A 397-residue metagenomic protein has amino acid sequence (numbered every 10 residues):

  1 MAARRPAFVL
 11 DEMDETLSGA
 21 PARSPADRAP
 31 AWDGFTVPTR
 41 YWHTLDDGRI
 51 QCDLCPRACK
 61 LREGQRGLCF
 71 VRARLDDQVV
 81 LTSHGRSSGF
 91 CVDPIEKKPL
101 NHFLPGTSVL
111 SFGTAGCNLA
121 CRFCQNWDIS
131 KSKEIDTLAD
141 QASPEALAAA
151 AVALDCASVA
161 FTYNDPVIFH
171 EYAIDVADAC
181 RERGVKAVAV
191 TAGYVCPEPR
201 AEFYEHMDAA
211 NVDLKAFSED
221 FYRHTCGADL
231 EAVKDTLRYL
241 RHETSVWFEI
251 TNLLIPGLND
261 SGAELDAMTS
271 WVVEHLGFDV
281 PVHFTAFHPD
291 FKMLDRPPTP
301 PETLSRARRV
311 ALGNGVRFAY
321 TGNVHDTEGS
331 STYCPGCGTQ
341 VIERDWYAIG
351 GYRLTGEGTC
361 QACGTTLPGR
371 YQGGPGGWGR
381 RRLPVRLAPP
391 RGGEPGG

Functional and structural regions predicted by a protein language model:
M1-E63, G257-G397: Auxiliary Fe-S-binding modules of radical SAM enzymes
T39, A58, R66, D76-L81 (+9 more regions): Generic secondary-structure boundary/loop-capping signal
C52, L61, F70-V71, T82-R86 (+11 more regions): Generic structural "secondary-structure junction" signal
P56, F70-A73, N118, Q125 (+2 more regions): Cys/His-coordinated zinc-binding microdomains
L68-V71, D76-T82, V341-G350: Short recognition patches in nucleic-acid-associated and regulatory proteins
R74-A209, W378-L387: Conserved Radical SAM active-site core
Q141-E302, A307: Conserved AdoMet/S-adenosylmethionine-binding subsite of the radical SAM
